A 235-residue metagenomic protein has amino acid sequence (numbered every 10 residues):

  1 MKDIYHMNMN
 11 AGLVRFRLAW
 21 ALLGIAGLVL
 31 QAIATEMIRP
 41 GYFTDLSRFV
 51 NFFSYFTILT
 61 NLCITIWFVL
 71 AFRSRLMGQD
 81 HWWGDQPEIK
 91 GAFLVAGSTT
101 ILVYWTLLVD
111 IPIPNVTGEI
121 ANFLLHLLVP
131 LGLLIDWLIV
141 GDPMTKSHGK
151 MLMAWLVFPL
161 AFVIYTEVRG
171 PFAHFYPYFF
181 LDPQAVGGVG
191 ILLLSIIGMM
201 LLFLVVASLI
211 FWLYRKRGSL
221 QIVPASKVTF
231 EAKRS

Functional and structural regions predicted by a protein language model:
I4-L22: N-terminal membrane topogenic signal
L22-R39: Alpha-helical transmembrane segments of multi-pass membrane proteins
T44-F52, G84-P87, P112-L125, K146-L152 (+1 more regions): Non-cytosolic membrane-interface motifs at loop->transmembrane helix junctions
N51-S54, F172-L209, F230: Membrane-interface transmembrane-helix boundary segments in multi-pass integral membrane proteins
E119-L131, L193-I197: Membrane-interface loop-to-helix entry segments
P130-K146: Alpha-helical transmembrane segments in multipass membrane proteins, preferentially the mid-helix core
V157-Y178: Juxtamembrane non-transmembrane "cap" segments at the membrane-aqueous interface of multi-pass membrane proteins
R217-S235: Short, highly charged, low-complexity non-transmembrane loops/tails of multi-pass membrane proteins
